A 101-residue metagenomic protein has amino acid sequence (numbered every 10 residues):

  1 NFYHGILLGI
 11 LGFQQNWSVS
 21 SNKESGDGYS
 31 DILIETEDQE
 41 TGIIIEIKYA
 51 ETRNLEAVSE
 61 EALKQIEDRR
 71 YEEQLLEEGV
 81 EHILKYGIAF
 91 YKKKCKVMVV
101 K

Functional and structural regions predicted by a protein language model:
N1-K101: Structural signature of nuclease core domains in nucleic-acid processing machines
